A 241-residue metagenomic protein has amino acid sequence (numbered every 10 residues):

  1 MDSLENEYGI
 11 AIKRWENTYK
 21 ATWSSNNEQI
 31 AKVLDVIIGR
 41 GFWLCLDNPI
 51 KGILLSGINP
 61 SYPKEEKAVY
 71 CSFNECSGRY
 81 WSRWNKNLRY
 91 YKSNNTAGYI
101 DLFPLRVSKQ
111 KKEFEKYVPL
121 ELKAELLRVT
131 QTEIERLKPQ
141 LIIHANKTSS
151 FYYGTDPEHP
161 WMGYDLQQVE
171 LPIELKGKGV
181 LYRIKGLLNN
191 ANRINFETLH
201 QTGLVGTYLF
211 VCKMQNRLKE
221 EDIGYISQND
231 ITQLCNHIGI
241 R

Functional and structural regions predicted by a protein language model:
M1-C76, R83-K86, L126-V129, E133 (+4 more regions): Active-site and ligand/interface coordination hotspots across diverse enzymes and nucleic-acid-associated assemblies
D2, E113-R241: Glycine/proline-rich loop-helix segments at beta-alpha junctions forming the active-site rim of enzyme cores
P49-I50, S93, K138, V205: Residue-level preference for short coil/turn positions at secondary-structure junctions
G52-L54, T96-A97, Q140-I142, Y208: Beta-sheet entry/capping signal
S56-I58, I100-L102, H144-K147: Short His-Asn-centered micro-motif
E65-R79, L105-A124: Surface-exposed cleft-lining segments at the edges of enzyme active sites
R83-N95: A short, Lys/Arg-enriched amphipathic alpha-helix followed by its capping loop at the start of a domain
K92-S108, K112: Short, contiguous, well-structured surface segments enriched in hydrophobic/aromatic residues
